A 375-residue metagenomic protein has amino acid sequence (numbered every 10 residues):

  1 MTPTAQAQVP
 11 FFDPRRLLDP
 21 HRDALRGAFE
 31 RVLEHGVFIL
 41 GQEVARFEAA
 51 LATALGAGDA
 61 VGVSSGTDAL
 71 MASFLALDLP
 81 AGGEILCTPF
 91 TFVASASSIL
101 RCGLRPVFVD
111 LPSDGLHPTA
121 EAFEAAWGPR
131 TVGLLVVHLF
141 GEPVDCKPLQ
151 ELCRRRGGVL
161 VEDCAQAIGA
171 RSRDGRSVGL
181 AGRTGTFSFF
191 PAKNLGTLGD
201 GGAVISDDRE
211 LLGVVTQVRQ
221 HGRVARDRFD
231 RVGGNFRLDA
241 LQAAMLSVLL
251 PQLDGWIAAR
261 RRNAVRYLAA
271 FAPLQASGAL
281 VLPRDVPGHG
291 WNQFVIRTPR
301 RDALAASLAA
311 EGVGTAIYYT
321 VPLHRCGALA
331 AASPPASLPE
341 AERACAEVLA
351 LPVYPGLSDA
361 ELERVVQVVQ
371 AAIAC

Functional and structural regions predicted by a protein language model:
M1-V37, Q42: N-terminal "arm"/small-domain region of PLP-dependent enzymes with the aminotransferase-like
T2, R15, E43-A50, A54-A60 (+5 more regions): PLP-dependent aminotransferase class I/II
V37-E84, S98-C102, F108-D110: Phosphate-binding glycine-rich loop
V61, L86, V107, L160-V161 (+3 more regions): Structural detector of well-ordered beta-strand residues that form the stable sheet scaffold of enzyme domains
L75-C164, R171: PLP-dependent aminotransferase-like
S98-I99, L152, S177, N194 (+1 more regions): Hydrophobic/aromatic ligand-binding patch that stacks against planar heteroaromatic rings of cofactors or nucleotides
E162-G196, A225-D230: Conserved active-site segment immediately N-terminal to the catalytic lysine that forms the internal aldimine
L180-Q217, A240-A243: Active-site PLP attachment segment
